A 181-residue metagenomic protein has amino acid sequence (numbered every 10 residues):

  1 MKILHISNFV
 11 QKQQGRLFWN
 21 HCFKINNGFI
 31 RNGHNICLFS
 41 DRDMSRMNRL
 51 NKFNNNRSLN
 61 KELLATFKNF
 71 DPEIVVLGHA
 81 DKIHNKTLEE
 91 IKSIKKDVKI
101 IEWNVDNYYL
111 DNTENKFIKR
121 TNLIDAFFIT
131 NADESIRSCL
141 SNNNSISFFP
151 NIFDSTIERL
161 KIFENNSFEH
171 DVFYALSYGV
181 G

Functional and structural regions predicted by a protein language model:
M1-L50, H79-K86, N122-G181: Nucleotide-sugar donor-binding catalytic core of glycosyltransferases
I30, L88-K95: Surface-exposed amphipathic alpha-helices with a cationic face
N48-F67, I83: Glycine-rich, highly charged phosphate/nucleotide-binding loops
T66-K82: Short N-terminal targeting/anchoring amphipathic segment
V75, I100, F127-F128: Short, well-ordered beta-strand core segments
V98-T113: A short, histidine- and acid-enriched strand-loop-helix "catalytic/donor-clamping" loop that lines the nucleotide-sugar
L110-F127: Membrane-proximal helix-turn-helix segments that form the acceptor-binding/catalytic region of lipid-linked
